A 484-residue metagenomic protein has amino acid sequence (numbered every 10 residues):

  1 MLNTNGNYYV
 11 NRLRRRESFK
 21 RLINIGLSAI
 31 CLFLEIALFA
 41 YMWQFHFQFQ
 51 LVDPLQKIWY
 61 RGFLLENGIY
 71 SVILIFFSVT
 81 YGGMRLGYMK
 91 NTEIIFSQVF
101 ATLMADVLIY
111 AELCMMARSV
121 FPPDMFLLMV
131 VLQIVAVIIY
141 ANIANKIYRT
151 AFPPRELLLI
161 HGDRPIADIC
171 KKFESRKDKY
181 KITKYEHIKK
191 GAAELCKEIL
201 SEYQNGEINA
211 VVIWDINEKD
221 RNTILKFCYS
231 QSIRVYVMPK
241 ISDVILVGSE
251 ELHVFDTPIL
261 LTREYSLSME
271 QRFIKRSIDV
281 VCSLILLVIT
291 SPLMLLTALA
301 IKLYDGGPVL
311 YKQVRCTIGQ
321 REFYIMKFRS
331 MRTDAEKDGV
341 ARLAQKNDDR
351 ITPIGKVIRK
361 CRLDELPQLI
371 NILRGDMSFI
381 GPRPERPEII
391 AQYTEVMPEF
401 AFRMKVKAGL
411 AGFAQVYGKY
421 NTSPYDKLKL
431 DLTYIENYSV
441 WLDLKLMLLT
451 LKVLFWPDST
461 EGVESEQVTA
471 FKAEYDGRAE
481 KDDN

Functional and structural regions predicted by a protein language model:
M1-E35, N142-S291, E461-N484: N-terminal hydrophobic signal-anchor/signal peptide
M1-T150: Signature of alpha-helical transmembrane segments in polytopic membrane proteins
R14, S18, Q56, G83-G87 (+6 more regions): Juxtamembrane loop-helix boundary motifs flanking transmembrane segments in multi-pass membrane proteins
Q98, T102, P154-I169, P308-M331: Membrane-cytosol interface motif
S242-D243, E250-E251, Y311-R350, A411-K429: Short, glycine-rich, amphipathic interfacial segments at transmembrane boundaries or analogous
Q271-D334, N371, V440, L446-N484: A hydrophobic, helix-centered structural microdomain
A344-K407, M447-T450: A short, structured surface patch at a secondary-structure boundary
L432: Short beta-strand/loop motif that positions the catalytic acidic residue of the alpha/beta-hydrolase fold
